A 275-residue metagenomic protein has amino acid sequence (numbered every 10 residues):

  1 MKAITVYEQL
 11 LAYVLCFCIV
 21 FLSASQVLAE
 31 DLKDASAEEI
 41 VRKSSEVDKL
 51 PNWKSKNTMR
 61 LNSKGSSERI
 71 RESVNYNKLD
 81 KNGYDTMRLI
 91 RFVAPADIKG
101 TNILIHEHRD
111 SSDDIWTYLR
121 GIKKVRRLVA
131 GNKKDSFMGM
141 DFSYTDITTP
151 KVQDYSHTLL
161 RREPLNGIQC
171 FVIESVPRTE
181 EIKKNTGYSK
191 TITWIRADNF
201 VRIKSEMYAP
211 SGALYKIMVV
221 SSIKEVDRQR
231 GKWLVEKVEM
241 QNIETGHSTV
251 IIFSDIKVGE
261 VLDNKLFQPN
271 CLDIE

Functional and structural regions predicted by a protein language model:
M1-Q9: N-terminal secretory signal peptides that target proteins for export/translocation
Q9-S23: Bacterial N-terminal signal peptides
S25-A29: Sec/Tat signal peptide C-region and signal peptidase I cleavage site
L32-G121: N-terminal mature ectodomain segment of secretory-pathway/periplasmic proteins
E38, R69, I147-L160, I217: A short, amphipathic edge element
R42-V47, K64, A94, P150 (+4 more regions): Extended interaction-bearing regions that mediate binding to partners or small molecules
V74-L79, T158-P164, S221-V226: Short amphipathic beta-strand and strand-loop transition segments with alternating hydrophobic
L104-H106, D114-Y118, R126-L128, K133-P150 (+1 more regions): Gly/Pro-enriched, hydrophobic low-complexity segments that function as extracytoplasmic propeptides/linkers
